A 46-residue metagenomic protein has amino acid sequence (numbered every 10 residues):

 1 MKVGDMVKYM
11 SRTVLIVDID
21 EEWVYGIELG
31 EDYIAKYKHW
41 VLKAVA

Functional and structural regions predicted by a protein language model:
V3-A46: Basic/aromatic-rich interaction segments and small domains that mediate binding to polyanionic partners
